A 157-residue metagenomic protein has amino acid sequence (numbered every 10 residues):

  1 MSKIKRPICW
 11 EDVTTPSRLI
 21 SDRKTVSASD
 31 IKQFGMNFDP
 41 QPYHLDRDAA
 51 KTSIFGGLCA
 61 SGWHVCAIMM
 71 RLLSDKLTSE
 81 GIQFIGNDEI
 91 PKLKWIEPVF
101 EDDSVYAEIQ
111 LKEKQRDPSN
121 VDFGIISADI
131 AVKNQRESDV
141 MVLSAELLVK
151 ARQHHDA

Functional and structural regions predicted by a protein language model:
M1-T14, P98-A157: HotDog/MaoC-like acyl-thioester-processing domains
S2-A60, A151: Catalytic strand-loop segment that frames the active site of acyl-thioester-processing enzymes
T15-S17, D22, D30, Q41 (+3 more regions): A generic structural signal for short beta-strands and their flanking turns/coil linkers
I20, A28, Q33, Q41 (+8 more regions): A broad, structure-centric signal for solvent-exposed, well-ordered loop/edge residues that line or flank functional
G57-A60, A67-K112: Hydrophobic beta-strand-centered segment that forms part of the acyl-chain substrate-binding groove
